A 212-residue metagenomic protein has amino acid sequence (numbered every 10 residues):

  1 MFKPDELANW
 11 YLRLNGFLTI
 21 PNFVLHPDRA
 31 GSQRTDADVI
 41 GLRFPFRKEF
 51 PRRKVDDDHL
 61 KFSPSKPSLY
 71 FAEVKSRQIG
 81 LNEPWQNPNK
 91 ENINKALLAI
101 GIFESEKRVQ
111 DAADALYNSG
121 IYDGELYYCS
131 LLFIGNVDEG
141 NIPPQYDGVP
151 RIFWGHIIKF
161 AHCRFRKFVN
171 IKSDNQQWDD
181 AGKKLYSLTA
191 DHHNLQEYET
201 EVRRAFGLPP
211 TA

Functional and structural regions predicted by a protein language model:
M1-A212: Intrinsically disordered, low-complexity Ser/Thr/Pro/Gly-rich regulatory segments
